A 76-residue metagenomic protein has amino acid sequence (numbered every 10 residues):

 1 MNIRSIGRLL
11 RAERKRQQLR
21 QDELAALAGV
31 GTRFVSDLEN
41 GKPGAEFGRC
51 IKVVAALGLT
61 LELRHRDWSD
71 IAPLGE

Functional and structural regions predicted by a protein language model:
M1-S5: A detector for short, charged/polar N-terminal pre-domain segments
R8-E23, L27: Short basic helix-loop element that most often maps to the first helix and adjoining turn of HTH DNA-binding modules
Q17, A56-L57: Residue cluster at the C-terminal edge of the helix-turn-helix DNA-binding motif
G29-P43: Recognition helix of helix-turn-helix/homeodomain-like DNA-binding domains that insert into the DNA major groove
K42-V54: Short, basic-rich loop-to-helix N-cap that marks the start of a DNA-contacting helix
A55, E62-E76: Short, charged recognition helix plus adjacent turn of helix-turn-helix-like nucleic-acid-binding domains
